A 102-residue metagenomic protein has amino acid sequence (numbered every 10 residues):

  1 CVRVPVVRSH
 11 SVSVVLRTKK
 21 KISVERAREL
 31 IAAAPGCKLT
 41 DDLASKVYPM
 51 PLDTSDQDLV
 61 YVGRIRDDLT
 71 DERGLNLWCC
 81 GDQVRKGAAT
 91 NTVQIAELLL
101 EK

Functional and structural regions predicted by a protein language model:
C1-N76: C-terminal substrate-binding/catalytic lobe of Rossmann-fold NAD(P)-dependent oxidoreductases
E72-K102: Generic C-terminus detector
